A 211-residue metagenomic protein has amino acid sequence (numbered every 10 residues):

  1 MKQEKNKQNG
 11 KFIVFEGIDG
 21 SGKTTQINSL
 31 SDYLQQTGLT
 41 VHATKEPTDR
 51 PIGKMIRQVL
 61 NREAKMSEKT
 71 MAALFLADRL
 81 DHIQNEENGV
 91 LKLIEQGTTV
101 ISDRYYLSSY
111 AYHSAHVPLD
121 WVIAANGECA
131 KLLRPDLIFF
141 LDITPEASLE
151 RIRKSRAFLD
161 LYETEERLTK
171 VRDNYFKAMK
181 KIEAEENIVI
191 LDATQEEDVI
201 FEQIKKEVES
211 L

Functional and structural regions predicted by a protein language model:
K2-N6, S31, E146-L211: NTP-dependent small-molecule kinase module
F15: Hydrophobic anchor at the beta1->P-loop junction of P-loop NTPases
G20: Walker A (P-loop) phosphate-binding loop of P-loop NTPases
K23: Conserved lysine of the Walker
Q26: Hydrophobic positions on the alpha1 helix immediately C-terminal to the Walker A/P-loop
T37-A124, C129-A130: ATP-dependent small-molecule kinase phosphotransfer cores that center on conserved nucleotide phosphate-binding segments
P47-R50, Y106-L107, I143-L149, E196-E197: Conserved nucleotide-binding/hydrolysis micro-motifs of P-loop NTPases
S109-D173: A glycine- and Lys/Arg-enriched "phosphate-lid" helix/loop adjacent to the NTP-binding pocket of small-molecule kinases
